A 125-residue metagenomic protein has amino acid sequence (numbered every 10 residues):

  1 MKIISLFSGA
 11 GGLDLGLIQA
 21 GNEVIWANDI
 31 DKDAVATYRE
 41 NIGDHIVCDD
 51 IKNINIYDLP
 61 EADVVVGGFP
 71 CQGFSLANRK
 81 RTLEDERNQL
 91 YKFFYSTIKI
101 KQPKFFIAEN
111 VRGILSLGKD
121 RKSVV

Functional and structural regions predicted by a protein language model:
M1-V125: Conserved active-site and SAM-binding loop architecture of S-adenosyl-L-methionine-dependent nucleic-acid
